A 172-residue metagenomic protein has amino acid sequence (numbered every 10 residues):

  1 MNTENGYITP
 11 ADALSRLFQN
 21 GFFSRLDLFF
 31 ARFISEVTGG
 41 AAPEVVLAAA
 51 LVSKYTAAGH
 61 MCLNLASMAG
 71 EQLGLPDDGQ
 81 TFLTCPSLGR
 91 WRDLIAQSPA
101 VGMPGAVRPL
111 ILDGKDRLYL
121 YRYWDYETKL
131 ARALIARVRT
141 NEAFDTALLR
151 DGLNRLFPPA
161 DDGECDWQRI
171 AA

Functional and structural regions predicted by a protein language model:
M1-A172: Helicase P-loop NTPase motor core of nucleic-acid translocases
